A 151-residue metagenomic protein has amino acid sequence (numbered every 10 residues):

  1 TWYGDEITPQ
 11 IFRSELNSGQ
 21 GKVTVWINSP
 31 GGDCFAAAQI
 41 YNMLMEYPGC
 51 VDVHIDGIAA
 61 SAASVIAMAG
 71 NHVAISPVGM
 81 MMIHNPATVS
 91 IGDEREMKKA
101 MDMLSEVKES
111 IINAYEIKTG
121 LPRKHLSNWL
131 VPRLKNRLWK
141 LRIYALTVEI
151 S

Functional and structural regions predicted by a protein language model:
T1-S151: Terminal-region recognition feature
